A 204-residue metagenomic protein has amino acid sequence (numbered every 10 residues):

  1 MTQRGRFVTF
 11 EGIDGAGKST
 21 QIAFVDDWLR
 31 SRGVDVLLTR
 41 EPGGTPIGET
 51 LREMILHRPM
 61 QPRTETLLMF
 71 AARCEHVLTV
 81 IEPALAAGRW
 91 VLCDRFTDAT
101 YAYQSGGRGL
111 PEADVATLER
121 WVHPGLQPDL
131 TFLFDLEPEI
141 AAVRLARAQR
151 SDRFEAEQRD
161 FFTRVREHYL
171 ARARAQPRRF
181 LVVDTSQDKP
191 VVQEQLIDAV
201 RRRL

Functional and structural regions predicted by a protein language model:
T2, D26-W28, E139-L204: NTP-dependent small-molecule kinase module
T2-V25: Walker A (P-loop) phosphate-binding motif
F7-F10, W90, G125, T131: Hydrophobic "anchor" residues on beta-strands that sit immediately upstream of conserved functional sites
F24-V34: A short, Lys/Arg-enriched amphipathic alpha-helix followed by its capping loop at the start of a domain
R32-H123, Q195: ATP-dependent small-molecule kinase phosphotransfer cores that center on conserved nucleotide phosphate-binding segments
L38, T131-L133, F180-V182: Conserved beta-strand scaffold positions in the cores of enzyme catalytic domains, especially in NTP/NDP-utilizing
T100-E167: A glycine- and Lys/Arg-enriched "phosphate-lid" helix/loop adjacent to the NTP-binding pocket of small-molecule kinases
